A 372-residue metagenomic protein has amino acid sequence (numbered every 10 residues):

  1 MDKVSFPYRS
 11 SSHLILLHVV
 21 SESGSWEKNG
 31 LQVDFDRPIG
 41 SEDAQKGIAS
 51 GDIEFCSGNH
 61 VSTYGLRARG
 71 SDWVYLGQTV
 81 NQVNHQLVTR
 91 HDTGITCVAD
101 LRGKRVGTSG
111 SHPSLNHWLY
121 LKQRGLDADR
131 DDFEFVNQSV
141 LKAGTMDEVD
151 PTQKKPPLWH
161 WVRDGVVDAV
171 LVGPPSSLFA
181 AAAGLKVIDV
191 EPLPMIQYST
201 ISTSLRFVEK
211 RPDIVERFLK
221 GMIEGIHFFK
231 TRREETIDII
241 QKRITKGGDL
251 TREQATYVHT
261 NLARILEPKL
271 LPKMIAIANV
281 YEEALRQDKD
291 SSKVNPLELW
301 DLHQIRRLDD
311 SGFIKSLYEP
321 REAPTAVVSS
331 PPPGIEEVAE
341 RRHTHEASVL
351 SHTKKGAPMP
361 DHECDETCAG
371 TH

Functional and structural regions predicted by a protein language model:
D2-K154, L158, D168-P174, I188-M195 (+2 more regions): Short, glycine-/small- and polar/acidic-enriched structural segments that line small-molecule recognition paths
H18, T63-Y64, S114, W118 (+4 more regions): Predominant activation on well-ordered alpha-helical scaffold segments within soluble catalytic domains
D34, E42, F133-V136, A255-I265 (+1 more regions): Short linear loop/turn motifs
I53, S57, N261-A276, R307-I314: Short amphipathic alpha-helical segments at helix boundaries and their inter-helical linkers
V61, T145-K246: Pocket-lining segment of extracytoplasmic ligand-binding domains
R211-K293: Secondary-structure end/capping motifs
A284-M359, C364, C368, H372: Conserved C-terminal helix/tail region of periplasmic/extracytoplasmic solute-binding proteins
